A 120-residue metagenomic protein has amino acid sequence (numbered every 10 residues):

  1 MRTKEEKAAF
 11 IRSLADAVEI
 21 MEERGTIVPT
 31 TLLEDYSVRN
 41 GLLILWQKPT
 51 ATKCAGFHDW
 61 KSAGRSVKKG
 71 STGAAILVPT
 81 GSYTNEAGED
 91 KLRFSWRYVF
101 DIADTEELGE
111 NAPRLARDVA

Functional and structural regions predicted by a protein language model:
M1-A120: N-terminal accessory/interface modules of nucleic-acid-binding and processing proteins
